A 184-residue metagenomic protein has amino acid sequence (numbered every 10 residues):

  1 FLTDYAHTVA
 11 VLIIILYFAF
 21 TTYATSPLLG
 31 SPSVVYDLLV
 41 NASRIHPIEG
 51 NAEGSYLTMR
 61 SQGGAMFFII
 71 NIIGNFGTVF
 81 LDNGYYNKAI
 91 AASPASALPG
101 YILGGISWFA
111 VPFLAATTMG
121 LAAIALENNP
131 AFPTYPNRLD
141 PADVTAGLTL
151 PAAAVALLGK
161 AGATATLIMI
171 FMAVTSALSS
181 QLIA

Functional and structural regions predicted by a protein language model:
F1-A10, L182-I183: Hydrophobic alpha-helical membrane segments of integral membrane proteins
L2, N75, T118, F171-V174: Short glycine/serine/threonine-biased micro-segments
T3-D4, Y101, M169: Residue-level recognition of transmembrane alpha-helices in multi-pass small-molecule transporters/permeases
T8-T164: Loop-to-helix junctions at membrane interfaces in multi-pass transport proteins
G162-A184: Membrane-helix boundary/coupling elements in multi-pass transport proteins
